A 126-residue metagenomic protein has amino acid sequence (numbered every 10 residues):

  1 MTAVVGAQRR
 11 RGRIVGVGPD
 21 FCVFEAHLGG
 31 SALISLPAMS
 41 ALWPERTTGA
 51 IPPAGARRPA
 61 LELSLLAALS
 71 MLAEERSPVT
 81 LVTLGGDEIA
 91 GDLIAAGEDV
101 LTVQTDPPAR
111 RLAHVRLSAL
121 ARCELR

Functional and structural regions predicted by a protein language model:
M1-R11, V15-A90, A95-R126: Short glycine-rich, low-complexity segments
